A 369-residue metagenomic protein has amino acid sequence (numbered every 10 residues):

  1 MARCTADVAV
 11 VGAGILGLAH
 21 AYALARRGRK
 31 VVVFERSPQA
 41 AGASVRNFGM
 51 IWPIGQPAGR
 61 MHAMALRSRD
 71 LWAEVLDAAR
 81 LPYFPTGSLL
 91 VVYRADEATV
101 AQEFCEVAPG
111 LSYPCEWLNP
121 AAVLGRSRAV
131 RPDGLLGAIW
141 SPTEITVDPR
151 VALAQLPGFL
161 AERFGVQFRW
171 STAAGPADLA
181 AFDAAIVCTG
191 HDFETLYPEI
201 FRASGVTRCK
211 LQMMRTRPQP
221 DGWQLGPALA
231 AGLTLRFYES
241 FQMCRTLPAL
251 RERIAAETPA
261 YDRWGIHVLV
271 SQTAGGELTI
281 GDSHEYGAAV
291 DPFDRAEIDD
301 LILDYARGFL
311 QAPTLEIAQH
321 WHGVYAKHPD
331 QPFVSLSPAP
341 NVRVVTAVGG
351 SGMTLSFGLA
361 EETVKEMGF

Functional and structural regions predicted by a protein language model:
C4-A6, A177-A184: Core beta-strand elements of the Rossmann-like FAD/NAD(P) dinucleotide-binding domain in flavoenzyme oxidoreductases
A6-V32: N-terminal Rossmann-like FAD-binding beta1-loop-alpha1 element of flavoenzymes
G14-I15, P38, G350: Residue-level detector of alpha-helix initiation sites
R26-V45: Glycine-rich FAD pyrophosphate-binding loop
F48-R126: Dinucleotide-binding Rossmann-like beta1-alpha1 core, especially the glycine-rich loop that anchors the ADP
A138-A174, F182: Helical element adjacent to the flavin cofactor pocket in flavoenzyme catalytic cores
A181-S271, A288, P292: Flavin-dependent oxidoreductases
G265-H267, T273-T279, E285-F369: C-terminal catalytic lobe of FAD-dependent flavoproteins
